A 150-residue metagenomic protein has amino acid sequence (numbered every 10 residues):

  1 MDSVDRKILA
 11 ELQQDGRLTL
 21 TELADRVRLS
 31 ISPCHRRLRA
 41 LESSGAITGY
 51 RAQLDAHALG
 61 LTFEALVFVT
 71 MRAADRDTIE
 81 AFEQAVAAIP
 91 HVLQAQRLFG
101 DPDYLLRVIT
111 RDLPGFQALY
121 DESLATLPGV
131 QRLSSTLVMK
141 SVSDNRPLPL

Functional and structural regions predicted by a protein language model:
M1-L150: A compositional/biophysical signature of low hydrophobicity enriched in polar/charged and small residues
